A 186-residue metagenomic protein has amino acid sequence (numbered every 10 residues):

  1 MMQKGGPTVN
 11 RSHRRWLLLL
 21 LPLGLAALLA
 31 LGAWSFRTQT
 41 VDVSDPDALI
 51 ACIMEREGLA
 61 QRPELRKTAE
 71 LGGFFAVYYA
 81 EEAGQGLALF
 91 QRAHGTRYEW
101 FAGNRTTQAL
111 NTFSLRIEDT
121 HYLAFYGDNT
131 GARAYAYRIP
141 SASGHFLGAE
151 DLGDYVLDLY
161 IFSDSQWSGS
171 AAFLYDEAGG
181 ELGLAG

Functional and structural regions predicted by a protein language model:
M1-H13: N-terminal Lys/Arg-rich, disordered targeting/topogenic segments
W16-W34: Hydrophobic membrane-insertion alpha-helices, especially the h-region of bacterial N-terminal signal peptides
F36-L65, Y126, T130-I139: Short, non-transmembrane alpha-helical segments in secretory-pathway proteins
A60-R92: Exposed beta-strand-loop-beta-strand "reactive/processing" segments of non-cytosolic proteins
G84, N129-A134, Q166-S168: Short proline/glycine-enriched turn/loop motifs at strand-loop junctions of beta-rich domains
Q91-R105: Short beta-strand edge/turn micro-motifs at domain boundaries
F101-A124: Extracellular ectodomain segments of secreted/surface proteins
Y137-G186: Ser/Thr-rich low-complexity repeats and stalk/linker segments
